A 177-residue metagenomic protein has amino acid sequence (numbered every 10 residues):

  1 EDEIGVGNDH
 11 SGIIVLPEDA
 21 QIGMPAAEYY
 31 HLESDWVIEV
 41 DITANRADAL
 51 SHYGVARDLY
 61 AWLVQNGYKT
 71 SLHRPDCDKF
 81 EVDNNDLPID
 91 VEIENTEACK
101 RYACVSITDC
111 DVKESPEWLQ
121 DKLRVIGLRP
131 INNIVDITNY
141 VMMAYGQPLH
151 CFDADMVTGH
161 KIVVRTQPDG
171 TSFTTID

Functional and structural regions predicted by a protein language model:
E1-D177: RNA/tRNA-interacting regions in translation and RNA-turnover enzymes
